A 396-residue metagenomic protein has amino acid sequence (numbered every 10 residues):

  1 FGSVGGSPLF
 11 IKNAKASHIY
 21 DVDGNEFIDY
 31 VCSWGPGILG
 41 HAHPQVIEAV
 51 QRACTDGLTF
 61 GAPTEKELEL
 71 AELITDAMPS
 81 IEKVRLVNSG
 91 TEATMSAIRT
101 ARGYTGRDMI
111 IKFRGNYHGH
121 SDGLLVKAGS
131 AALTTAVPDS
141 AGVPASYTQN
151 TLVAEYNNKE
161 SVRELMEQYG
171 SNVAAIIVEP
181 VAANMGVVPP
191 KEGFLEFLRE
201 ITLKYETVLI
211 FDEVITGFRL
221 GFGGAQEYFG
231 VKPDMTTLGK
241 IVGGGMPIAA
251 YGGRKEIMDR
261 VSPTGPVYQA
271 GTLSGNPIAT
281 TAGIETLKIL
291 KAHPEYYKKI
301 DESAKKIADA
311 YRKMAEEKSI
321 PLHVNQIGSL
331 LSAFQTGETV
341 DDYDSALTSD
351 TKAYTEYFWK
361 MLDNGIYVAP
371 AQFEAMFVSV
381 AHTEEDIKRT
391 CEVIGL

Functional and structural regions predicted by a protein language model:
F1-L396: Conserved N-terminal phosphate-binding loop of PLP-dependent enzymes in the Aspartate aminotransferase
